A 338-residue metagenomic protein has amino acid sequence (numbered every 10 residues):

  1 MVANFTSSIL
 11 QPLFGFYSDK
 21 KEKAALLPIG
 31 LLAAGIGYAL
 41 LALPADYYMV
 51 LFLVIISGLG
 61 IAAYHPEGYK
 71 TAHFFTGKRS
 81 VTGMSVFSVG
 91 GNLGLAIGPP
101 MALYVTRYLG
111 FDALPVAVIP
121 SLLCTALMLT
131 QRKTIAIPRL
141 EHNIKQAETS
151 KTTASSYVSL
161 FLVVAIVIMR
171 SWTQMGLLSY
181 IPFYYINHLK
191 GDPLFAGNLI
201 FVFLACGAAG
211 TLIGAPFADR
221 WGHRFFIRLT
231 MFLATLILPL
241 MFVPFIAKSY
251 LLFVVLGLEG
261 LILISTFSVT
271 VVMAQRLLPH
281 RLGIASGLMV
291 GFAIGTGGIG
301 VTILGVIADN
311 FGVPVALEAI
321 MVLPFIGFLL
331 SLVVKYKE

Functional and structural regions predicted by a protein language model:
N4-P12, L95-A96, L204-L212, G297-G298: Residue-level signature of mid-helix packing/kink "hotspots" within the transmembrane helices of 12-pass Major
I9-A45: Conserved MFS/SLC helix-loop-helix module at the cytosolic interface between two early adjacent transmembrane helices
I9-E22, G210-G222, A308-D309: Helix-to-loop junctions at the C-terminal end of transmembrane segments in multipass secondary transporters
L53-G90: Cytoplasmic helix-loop-helix junction between adjacent transmembrane helices in 12-TM secondary transporters
F87-T134: Helix-loop-helix hairpin linking two adjacent transmembrane segments in secondary transporters
V158-A208: Extracytoplasmic gate region of multi-pass secondary transporters
H223-T270: C-terminal transmembrane helical hairpin of 12-TM major facilitator-type secondary transporters
L277-F311: A late C-terminal transmembrane helix in Major Facilitator Superfamily
